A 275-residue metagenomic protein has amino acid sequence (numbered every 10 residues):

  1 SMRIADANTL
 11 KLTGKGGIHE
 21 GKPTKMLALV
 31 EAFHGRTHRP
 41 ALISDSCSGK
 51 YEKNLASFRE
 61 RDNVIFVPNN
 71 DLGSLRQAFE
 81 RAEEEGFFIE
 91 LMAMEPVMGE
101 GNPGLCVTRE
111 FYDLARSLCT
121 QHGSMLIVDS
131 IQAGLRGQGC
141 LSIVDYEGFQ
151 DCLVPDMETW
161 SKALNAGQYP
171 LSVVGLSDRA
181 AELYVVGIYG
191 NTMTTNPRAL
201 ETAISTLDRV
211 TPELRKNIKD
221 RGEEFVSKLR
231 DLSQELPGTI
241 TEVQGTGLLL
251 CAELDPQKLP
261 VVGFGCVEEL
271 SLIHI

Functional and structural regions predicted by a protein language model:
M2-I273: Conserved N-terminal phosphate-binding loop of PLP-dependent enzymes in the Aspartate aminotransferase
